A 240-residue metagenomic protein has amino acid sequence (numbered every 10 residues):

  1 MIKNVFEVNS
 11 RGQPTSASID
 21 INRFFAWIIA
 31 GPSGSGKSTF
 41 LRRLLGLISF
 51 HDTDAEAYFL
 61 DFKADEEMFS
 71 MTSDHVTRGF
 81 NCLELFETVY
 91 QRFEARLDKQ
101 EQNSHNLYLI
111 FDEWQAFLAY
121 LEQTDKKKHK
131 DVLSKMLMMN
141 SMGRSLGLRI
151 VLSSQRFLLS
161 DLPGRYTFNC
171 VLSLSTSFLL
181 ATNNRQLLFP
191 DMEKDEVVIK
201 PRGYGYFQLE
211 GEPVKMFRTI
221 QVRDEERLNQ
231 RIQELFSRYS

Functional and structural regions predicted by a protein language model:
M1-Y108, Q115-Q186, V197-I199, R218 (+2 more regions): P-loop NTPase catalytic phosphate-binding loop
L188, M192-I232: Conserved GTP-binding G-domain of TRAFAC-class P-loop NTPases and closely related GTPase folds
